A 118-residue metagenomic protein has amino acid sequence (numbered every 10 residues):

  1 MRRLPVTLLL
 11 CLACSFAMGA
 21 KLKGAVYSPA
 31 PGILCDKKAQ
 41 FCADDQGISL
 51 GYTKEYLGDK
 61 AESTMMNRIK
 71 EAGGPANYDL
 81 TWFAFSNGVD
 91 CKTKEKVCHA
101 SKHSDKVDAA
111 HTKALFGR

Functional and structural regions predicted by a protein language model:
R2-L9: Sec-dependent signal peptide recognition, specifically the positively charged N-region followed immediately by
L10-M18: Hydrophobic h-region of N-terminal signal peptides that target proteins for export in Gram-negative bacteria
A20-R118: Post-signal/leader-peptide non-cytosolic segments of secretory proteins
